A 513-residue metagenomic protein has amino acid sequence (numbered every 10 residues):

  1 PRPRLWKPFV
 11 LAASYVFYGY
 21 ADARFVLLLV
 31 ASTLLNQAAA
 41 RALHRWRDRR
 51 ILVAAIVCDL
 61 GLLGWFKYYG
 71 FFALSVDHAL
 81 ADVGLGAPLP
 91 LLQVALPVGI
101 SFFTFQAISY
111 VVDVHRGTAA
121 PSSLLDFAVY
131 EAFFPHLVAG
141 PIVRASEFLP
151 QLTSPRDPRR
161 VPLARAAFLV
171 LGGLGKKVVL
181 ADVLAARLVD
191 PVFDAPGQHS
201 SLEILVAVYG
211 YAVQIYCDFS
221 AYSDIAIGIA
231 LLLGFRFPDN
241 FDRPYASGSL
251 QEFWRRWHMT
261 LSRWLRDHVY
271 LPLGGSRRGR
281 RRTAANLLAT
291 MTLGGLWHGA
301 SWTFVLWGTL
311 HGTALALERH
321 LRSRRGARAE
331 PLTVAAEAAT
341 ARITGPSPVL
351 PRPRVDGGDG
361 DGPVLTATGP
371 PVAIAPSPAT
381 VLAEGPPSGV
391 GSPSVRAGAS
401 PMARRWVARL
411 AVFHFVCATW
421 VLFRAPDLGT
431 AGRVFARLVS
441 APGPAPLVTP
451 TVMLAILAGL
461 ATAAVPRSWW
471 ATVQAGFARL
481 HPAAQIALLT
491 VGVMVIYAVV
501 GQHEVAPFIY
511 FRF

Functional and structural regions predicted by a protein language model:
P1-R352, V364-T462, R467, A471-R512: Membrane-embedded transmembrane alpha-helical bundles that form the catalytic cores of multi-pass lipid-modifying
D356-D361: Acidic/polar hotspots within intrinsically disordered regions
